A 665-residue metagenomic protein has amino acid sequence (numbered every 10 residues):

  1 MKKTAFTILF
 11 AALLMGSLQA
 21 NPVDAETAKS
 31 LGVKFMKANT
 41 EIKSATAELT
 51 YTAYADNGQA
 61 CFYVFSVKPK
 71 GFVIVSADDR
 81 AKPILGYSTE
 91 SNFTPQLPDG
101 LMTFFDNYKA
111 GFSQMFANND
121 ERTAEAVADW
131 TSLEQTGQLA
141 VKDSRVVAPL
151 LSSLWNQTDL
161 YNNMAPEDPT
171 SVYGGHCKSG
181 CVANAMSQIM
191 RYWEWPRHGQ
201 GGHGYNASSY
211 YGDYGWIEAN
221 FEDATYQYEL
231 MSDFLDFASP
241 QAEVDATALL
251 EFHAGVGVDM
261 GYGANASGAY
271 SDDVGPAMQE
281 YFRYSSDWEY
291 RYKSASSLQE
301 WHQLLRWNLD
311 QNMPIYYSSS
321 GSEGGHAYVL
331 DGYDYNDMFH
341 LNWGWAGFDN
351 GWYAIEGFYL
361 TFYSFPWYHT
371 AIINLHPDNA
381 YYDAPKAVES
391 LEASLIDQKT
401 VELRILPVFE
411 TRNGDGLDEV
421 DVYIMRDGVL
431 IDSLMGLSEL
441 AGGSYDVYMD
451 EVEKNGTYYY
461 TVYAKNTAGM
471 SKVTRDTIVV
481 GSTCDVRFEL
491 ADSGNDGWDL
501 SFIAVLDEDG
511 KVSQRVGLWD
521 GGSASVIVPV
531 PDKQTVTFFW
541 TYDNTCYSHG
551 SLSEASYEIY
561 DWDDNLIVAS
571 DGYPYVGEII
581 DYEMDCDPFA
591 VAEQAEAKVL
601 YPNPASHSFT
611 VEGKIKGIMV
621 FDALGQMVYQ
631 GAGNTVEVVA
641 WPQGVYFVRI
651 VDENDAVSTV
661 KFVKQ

Functional and structural regions predicted by a protein language model:
Y51-P69, P276, E280-N342: Active-site-adjacent substructure of cysteine-protease-like catalytic cores
H369-S394, C484, D585-Y601, H607: Residue-level detector of functionally pivotal "anchor" positions at catalytic/ligand-binding pockets or at interdomain
V401-G416: Conserved aromatic anchor
L417-K454: Recognizes extended acidic, P/S/T-rich segments that occur within or adjacent to Ig-like beta-sandwich modules
V422-L430, A592-Y601, A605-Q665: C-terminal outer-membrane/trafficking sorting elements
D450-M470: Beta-strand-rich modules
T467-G481: Extracellular fibronectin type III
